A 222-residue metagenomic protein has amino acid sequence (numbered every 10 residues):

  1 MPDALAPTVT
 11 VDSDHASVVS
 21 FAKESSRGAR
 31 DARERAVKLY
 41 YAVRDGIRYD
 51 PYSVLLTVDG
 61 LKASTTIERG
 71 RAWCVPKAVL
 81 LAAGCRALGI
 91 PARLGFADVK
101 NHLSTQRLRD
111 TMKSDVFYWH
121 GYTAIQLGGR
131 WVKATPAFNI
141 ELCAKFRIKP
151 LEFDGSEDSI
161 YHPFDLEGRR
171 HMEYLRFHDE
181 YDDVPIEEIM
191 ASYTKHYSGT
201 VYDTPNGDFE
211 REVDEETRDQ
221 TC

Functional and structural regions predicted by a protein language model:
M1, T10-S13, V99-C222: His-Asp-centered catalytic microenvironments across diverse enzyme cores, prominently the transglutaminase-like
M1-R69: Secondary-structure boundary elements
A22, V43, L81, C85 (+3 more regions): Generic structural hydrophobic/aromatic packing signal, biased to beta-strands
R27-R35, R44, R48, R69-R71 (+9 more regions): Arginine residue identity/basic-tract feature
P51-W119: Active-site neighborhood of thiol-dependent amide/isopeptide-bond enzymes
